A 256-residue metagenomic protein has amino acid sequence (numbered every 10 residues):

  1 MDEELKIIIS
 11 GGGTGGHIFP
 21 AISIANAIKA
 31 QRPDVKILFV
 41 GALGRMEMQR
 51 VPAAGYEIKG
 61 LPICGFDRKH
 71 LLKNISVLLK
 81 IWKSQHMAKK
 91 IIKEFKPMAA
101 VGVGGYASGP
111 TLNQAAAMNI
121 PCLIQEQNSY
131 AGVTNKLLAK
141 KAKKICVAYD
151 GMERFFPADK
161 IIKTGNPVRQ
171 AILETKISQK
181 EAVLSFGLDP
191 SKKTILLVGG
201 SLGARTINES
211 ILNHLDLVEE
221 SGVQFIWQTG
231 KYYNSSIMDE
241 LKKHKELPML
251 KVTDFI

Functional and structural regions predicted by a protein language model:
E4-G12, Q31-K80, Q85, K231-Y233: Conserved nucleotide-sugar phosphate-binding/catalytic loop shared by glycosyltransferases and other
K6, D34-L38, E57, P121 (+4 more regions): Residues at the starts of beta-strands that form the adenosine-phosphate
H17-I28: Short amphipathic alpha-helix
R32, K90-K96, L188-P190: Glycine-rich phosphate-binding loop signature in dinucleotide/nucleotide-binding domains
R45, R50, A54, I177-K180 (+2 more regions): Donor-nucleotide binding loops and adjacent catalytic segments primarily of GT-B fold Leloir glycosyltransferases
M87-V101, S108-L123, K136-K141: Glycosyltransferases and closely related glycan-assembly transferases that use nucleotide-activated donors
A116-K180, L188: Active-site-proximal region of nucleotide-activated glycan assembly enzymes, centered on histidine/acidic-rich loops
